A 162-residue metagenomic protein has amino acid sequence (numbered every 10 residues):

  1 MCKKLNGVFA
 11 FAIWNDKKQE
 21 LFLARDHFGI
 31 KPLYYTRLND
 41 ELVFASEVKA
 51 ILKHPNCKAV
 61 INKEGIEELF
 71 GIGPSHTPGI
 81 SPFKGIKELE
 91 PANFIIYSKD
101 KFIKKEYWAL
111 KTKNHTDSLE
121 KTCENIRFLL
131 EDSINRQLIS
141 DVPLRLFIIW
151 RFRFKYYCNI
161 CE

Functional and structural regions predicted by a protein language model:
M1-E162: Cysteine-centered catalytic environments shared across enzyme families
